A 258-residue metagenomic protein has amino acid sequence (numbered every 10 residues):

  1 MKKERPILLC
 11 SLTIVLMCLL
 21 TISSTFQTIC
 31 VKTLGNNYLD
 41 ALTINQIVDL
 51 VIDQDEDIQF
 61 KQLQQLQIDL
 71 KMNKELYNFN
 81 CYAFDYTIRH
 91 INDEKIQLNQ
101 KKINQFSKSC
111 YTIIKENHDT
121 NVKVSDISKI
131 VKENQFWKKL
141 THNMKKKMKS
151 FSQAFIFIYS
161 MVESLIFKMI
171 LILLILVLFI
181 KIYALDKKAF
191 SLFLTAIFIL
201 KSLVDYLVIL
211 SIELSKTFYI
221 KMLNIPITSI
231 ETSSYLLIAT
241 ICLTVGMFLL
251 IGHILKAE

Functional and structural regions predicted by a protein language model:
K2-S11, C30, N99, Y111: Cytosolic juxtamembrane helix and N-cap/initiation of the first transmembrane helix
K2-S11, M161-K216, I251-E258: Juxtamembrane interface at the cytosolic side of transmembrane helices
I7-T25: Hydrophobic membrane-insertion alpha-helices, especially the h-region of bacterial N-terminal signal peptides
T21-Y38: Transmembrane signal-anchor/signal-peptide helices with a preference for the extracytoplasmic
N37-F151: Long, solvent-exposed extracytoplasmic domains/loops
K149-L173, S233-I241: N-terminal membrane-entry
V208-T232: Interfacial non-cytosolic loop connecting adjacent transmembrane helices
L236-E258: Generic detector of multi-pass transmembrane helix bundles and their immediately adjacent loops in polytopic membrane
